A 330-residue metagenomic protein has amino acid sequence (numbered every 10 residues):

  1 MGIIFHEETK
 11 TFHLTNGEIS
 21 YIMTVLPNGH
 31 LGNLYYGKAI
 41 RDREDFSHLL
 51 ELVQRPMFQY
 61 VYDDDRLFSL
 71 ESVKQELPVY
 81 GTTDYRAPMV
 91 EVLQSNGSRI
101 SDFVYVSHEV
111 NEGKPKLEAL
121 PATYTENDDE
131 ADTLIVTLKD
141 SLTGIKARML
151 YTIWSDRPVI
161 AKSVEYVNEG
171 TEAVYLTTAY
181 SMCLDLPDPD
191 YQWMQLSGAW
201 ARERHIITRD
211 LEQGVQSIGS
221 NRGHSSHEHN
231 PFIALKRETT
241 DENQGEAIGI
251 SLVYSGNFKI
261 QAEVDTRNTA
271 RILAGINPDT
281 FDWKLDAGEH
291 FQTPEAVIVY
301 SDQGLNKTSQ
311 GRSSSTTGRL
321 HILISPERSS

Functional and structural regions predicted by a protein language model:
M1-F12, T266-D286: Short acidic, Pro/Gly- and aromatic-enriched capping/linker segments at domain boundaries
F5, K10-H13, L31-E263, D279: Polysaccharide-binding surfaces and accessory modules of carbohydrate-active proteins
E18, V164, G288: Conserved, mostly hydrophobic/aromatic
V92, S98-Y105, W283-D302: Short Pro-Gly-centered flexible turn/kink motifs
A262, I276, Q303-L305: Conserved mixed alpha/beta catalytic, RNA-binding, or beta-rich assembly cores of soluble enzyme, regulatory
Q292, G311-S330: An acidic-aromatic substrate-binding cleft motif
V299-G311: Short, Lys/Arg- and Gly-enriched loop/turn segments at beta-strand edges
